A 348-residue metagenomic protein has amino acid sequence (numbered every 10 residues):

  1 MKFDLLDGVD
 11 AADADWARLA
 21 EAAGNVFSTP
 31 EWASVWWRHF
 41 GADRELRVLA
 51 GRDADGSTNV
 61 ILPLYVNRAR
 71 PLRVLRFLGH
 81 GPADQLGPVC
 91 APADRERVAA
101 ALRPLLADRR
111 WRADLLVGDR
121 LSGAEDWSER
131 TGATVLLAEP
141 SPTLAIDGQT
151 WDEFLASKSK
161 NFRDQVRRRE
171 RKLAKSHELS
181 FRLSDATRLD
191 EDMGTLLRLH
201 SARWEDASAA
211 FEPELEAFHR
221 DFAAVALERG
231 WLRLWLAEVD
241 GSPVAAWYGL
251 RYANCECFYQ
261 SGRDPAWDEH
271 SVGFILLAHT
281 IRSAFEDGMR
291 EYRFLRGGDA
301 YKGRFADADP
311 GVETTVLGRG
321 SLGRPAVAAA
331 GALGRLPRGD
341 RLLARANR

Functional and structural regions predicted by a protein language model:
K2-V74, R120-S141, Q149, F154-E269: A conserved beta-strand-loop-helix scaffold within acyl/acetyltransferase catalytic domains
V9, A124-E153, S157, M289-R348: Active-site/acyl-donor-binding loops of N-acyltransferases
G24, A107, W111, A174 (+5 more regions): Hydrophobic/aromatic-lined pockets within catalytic cores
H39-L46, D192-L196, H219-A224, R282 (+3 more regions): Short amphipathic alpha-helical patches
E45-L46, D53, N67-A138, A253-P310: Acyl-donor binding region in acyl/amide transferases
D84-P88, E96-A99, T150-F154, L179-F181 (+8 more regions): Low-complexity, flexible helical/coil segments
D108-R110, F162-Q165, S283, F294-L295 (+1 more regions): A general structural signal for short secondary-structure boundary/capping elements
